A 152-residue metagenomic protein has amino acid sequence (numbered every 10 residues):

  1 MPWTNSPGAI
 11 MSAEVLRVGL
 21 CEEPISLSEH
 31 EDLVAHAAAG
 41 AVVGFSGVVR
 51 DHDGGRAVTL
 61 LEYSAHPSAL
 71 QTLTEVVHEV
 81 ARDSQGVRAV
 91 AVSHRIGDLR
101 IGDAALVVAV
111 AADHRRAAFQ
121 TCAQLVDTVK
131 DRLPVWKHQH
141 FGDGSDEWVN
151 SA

Functional and structural regions predicted by a protein language model:
P2-L106, A111-A123, D127-A152: N-terminal, polar/charged subdomain of small-to-medium soluble alpha/beta proteins
